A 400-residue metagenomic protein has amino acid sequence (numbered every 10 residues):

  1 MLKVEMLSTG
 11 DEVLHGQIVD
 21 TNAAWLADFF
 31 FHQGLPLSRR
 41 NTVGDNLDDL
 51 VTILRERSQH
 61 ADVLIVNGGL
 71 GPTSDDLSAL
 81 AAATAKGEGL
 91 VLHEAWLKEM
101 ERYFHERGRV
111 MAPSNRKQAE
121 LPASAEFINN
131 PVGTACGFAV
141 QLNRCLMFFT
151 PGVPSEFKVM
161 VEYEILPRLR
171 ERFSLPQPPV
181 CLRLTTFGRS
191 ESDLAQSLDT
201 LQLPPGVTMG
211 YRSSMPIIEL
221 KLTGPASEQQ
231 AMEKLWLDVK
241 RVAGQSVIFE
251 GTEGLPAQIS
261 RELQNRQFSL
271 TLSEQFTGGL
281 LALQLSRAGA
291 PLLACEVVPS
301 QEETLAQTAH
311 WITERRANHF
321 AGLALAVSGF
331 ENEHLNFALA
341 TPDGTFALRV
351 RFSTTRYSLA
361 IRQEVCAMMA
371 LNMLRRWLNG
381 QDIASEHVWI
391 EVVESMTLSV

Functional and structural regions predicted by a protein language model:
M1-N41, L292-A294: Glycine-rich phosphate/diphosphate-binding loop of Rossmann-like nucleotide-binding domains
V4-M6, M147, L270: Conserved hydrophobic helix-helix packing surfaces used for dimerization/oligomerization
A27, F31-Q59, L305-Q307: N-terminal beta-loop-helix "entrance" segment that forms/cooperates in small-molecule cofactor or anionic ligand
T42, D48-R55, Q59, D76-R172 (+2 more regions): Proline/glycine-rich low-complexity loops and linkers
F138-V140, Y211-S213, L335-D343: Short beta-strand elements
Q141-N143, F149-P216, K221-A226, Q230-M232: Accessory alpha-helical/coil subdomains and C-terminal extensions that flank or cap enzyme catalytic cores
Q229-V400: Short alpha-helical segments enriched in small residues
